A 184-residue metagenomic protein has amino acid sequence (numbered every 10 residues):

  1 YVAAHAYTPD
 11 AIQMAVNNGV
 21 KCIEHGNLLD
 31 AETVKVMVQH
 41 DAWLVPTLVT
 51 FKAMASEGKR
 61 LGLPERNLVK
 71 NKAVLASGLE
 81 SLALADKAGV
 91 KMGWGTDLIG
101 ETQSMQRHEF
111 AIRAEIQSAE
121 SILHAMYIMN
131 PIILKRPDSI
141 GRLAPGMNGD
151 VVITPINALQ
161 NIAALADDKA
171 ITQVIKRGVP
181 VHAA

Functional and structural regions predicted by a protein language model:
Y1, N17, R66, V74-A158: His/Asp/Glu-enriched, well-ordered alpha-helical/loop segment that forms or immediately abuts the divalent-metal
Y1-A76, A88, L98-G100, I132-L134 (+2 more regions): Active-site core of metal-dependent hydrolases
L159-A164: Short, Lys/Arg- and Gly-enriched loop/turn segments at beta-strand edges
D167-K169: Short, small/polar residue-rich loop motifs at catalytic or cofactor-binding pockets
V174: Short aromatic-centered micro-motifs
